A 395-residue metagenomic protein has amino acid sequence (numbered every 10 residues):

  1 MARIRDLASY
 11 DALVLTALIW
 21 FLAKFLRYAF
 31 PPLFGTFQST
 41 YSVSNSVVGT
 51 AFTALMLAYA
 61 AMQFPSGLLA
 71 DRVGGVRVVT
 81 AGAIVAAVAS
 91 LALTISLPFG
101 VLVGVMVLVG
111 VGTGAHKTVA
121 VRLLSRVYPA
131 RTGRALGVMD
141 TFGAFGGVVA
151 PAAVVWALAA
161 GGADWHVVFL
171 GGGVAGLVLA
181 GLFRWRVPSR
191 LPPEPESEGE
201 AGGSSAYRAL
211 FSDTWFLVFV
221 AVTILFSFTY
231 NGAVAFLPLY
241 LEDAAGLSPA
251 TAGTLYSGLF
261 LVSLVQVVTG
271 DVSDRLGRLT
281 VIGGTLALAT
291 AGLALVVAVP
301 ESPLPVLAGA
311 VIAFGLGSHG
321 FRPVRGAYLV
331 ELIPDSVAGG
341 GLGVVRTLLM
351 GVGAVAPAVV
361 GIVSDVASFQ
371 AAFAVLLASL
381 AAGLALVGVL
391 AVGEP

Functional and structural regions predicted by a protein language model:
F30-P31, S212-V267: Extracytoplasmic gate region of multi-pass secondary transporters
A61-G100: Conserved MFS/SLC helix-loop-helix module at the cytosolic interface between two early adjacent transmembrane helices
M62-G74, Q266-G277, S364: Helix-to-loop junctions at the C-terminal end of transmembrane segments in multipass secondary transporters
V103-F145: Cytoplasmic helix-loop-helix junction between adjacent transmembrane helices in 12-TM secondary transporters
A130, V138-L191: Helix-loop-helix hairpin linking two adjacent transmembrane segments in secondary transporters
R184-A206, P395: Flexible cytoplasmic inter-helical loops of multi-pass small-molecule transporters
L276-Y328: C-terminal transmembrane helical hairpin of 12-TM major facilitator-type secondary transporters
V330-F369, L376: A late C-terminal transmembrane helix in Major Facilitator Superfamily
